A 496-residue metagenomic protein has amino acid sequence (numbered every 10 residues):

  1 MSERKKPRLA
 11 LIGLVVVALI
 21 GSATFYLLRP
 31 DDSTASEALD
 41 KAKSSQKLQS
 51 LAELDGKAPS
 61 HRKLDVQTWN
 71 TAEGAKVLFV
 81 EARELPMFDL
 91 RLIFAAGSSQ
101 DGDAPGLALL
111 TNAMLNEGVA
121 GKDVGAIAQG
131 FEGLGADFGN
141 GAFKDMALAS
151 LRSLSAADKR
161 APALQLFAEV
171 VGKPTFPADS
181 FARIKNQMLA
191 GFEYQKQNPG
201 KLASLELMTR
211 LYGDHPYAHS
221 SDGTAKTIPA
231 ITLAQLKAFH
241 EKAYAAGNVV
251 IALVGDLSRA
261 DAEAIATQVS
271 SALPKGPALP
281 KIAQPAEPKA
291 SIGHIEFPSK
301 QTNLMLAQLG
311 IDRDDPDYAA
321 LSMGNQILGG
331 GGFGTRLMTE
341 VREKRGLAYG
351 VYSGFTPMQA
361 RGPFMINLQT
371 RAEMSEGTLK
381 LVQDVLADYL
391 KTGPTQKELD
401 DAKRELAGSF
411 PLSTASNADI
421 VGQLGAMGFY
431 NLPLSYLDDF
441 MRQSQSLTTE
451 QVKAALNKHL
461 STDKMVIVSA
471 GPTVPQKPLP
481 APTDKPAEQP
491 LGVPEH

Functional and structural regions predicted by a protein language model:
M1-K5: N-terminal secretory signal peptides that target proteins for export/translocation
K6-D137, S150-S155, A161, Q165 (+3 more regions): His/Glu-rich zincin catalytic helix
K47-W69, T209-V249, P277-P285, F410 (+1 more regions): Histidine-acidic residue clusters that define the catalytic metal-binding segment of zinc metallopeptidase domains
V80, L85-A113, V124-V171, K185 (+10 more regions): M16 family metallopeptidases and their MPP-like homologs
E117-G121, V171-D179, K391: Short, polar/flexible loop-turn hinges at active-site or ligand-entry regions and domain interfaces
A128, A182, K237, E263 (+3 more regions): Generic structural signal for individual residues within well-ordered alpha-helical segments across diverse proteins
K196: Short conserved segment of the HATPase_c
